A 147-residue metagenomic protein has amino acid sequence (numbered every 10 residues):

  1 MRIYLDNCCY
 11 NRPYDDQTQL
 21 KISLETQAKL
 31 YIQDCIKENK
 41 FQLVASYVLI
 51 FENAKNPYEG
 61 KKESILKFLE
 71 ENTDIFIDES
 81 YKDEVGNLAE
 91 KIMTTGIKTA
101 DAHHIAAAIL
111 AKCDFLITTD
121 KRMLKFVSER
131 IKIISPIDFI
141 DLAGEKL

Functional and structural regions predicted by a protein language model:
M1-A45, K55-E63, D141-L147: Short, well-structured N-terminal submotif of metal-dependent ribonuclease cores
R2, D16-T26, T95, A106-L147: Acidic, PIN/NYN-like endoribonuclease modules and their adjacent C-terminal/linker elements
C9, L49, H103-H104, R122-M123: Alpha-helix capping/helix-boundary segments
Q42, T73-I77, K132: Conserved beta-strand segments of alpha/beta enzyme cores
S46, A100, T119: Replace "coordinates the UDP/GDP/TDP-sugar" with "coordinates nucleotide-activated sugar donors
V48-F51, N72-T94: Acidic catalytic patch
N87, I105-A106: A broad detector of short, well-ordered amphipathic alpha-helices that serve as recognition/interaction surfaces
